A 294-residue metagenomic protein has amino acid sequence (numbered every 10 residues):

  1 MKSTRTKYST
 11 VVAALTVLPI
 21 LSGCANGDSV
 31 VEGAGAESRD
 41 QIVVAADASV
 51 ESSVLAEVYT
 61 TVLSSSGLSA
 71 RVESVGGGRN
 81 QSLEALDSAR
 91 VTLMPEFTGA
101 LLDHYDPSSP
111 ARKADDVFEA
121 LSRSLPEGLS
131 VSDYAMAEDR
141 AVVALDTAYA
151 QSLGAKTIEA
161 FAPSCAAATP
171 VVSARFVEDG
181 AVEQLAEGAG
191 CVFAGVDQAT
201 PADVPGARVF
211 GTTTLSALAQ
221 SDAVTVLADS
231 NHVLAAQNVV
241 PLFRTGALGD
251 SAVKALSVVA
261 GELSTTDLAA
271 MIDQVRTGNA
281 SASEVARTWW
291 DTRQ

Functional and structural regions predicted by a protein language model:
L18-G23: C-terminal motif of bacterial Sec signal peptides marking the signal peptidase cleavage site
A25-D28: Bacterial signal peptide processing site
E37-S52, L68-V75, A168-V171: Short, well-ordered beta-strand elements
V50, R71-E84, C191-V204: Short helix-initiation/N-cap motifs at beta->coil->alpha
V91-P95, A167-N231: Ligand-binding pocket segment of bilobal, Venus flytrap-like solute-binding proteins
Y105-S132, G206-V209, A217-N231, A236-Q237: Ligand-binding "clamshell"
A114-V172, G261-T265: A conserved helix-loop-strand patch within extracytoplasmic ligand-binding domains of the periplasmic binding
A141-Q151, Q237-D250, A255: A bilobed periplasmic-binding-protein/Venus flytrap-type ligand-binding module shared by bacterial periplasmic
